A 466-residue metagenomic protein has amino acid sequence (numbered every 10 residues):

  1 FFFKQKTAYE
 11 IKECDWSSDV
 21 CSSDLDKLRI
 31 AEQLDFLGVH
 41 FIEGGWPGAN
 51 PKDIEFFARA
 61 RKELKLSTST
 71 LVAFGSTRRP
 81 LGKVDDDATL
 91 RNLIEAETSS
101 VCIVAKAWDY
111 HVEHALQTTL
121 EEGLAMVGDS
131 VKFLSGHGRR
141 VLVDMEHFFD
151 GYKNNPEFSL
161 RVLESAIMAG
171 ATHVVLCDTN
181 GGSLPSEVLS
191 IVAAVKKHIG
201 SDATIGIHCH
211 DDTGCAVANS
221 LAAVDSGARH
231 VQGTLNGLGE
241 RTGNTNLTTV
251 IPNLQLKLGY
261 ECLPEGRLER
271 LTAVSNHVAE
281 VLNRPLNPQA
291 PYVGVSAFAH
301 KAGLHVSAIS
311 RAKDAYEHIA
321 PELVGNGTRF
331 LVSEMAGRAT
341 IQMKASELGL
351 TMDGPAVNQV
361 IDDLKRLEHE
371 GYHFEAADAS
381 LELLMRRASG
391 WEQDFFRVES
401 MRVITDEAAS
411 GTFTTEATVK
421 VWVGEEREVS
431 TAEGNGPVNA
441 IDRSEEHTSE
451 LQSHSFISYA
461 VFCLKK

Functional and structural regions predicted by a protein language model:
F1-W16, V20, E446-K466: Single conserved hydrophobic/aromatic residue that forms the stacking wall/gate of nucleotide- or nucleobase-binding
S17-K83, T328-R338, Q342-K344, G354: N-terminal capping/small domains of soluble enzymes
D24-F41, E63, G82-L142, E146-G200 (+2 more regions): Alpha/beta enzyme core
I30, D35, P252, L258-T431: A mid-to-C-terminal "edge-of-domain" accessory segment
P47-A49, F74-P80, K106-W108, E146-D150 (+3 more regions): Active-site beta-loop-alpha junctions enriched in small/polar residues
S67-V72, H137-M145, G200-D211: Short beta-strand/loop segments at the ligand-binding rim of alpha/beta enzyme cores
N180-S183, V192-H300, L304-V306: Catalytic alpha/beta core domains of metabolic enzymes, predominantly
N435-E445, S449: A short, contiguous, amphipathic alpha-helix enriched in charged residues
